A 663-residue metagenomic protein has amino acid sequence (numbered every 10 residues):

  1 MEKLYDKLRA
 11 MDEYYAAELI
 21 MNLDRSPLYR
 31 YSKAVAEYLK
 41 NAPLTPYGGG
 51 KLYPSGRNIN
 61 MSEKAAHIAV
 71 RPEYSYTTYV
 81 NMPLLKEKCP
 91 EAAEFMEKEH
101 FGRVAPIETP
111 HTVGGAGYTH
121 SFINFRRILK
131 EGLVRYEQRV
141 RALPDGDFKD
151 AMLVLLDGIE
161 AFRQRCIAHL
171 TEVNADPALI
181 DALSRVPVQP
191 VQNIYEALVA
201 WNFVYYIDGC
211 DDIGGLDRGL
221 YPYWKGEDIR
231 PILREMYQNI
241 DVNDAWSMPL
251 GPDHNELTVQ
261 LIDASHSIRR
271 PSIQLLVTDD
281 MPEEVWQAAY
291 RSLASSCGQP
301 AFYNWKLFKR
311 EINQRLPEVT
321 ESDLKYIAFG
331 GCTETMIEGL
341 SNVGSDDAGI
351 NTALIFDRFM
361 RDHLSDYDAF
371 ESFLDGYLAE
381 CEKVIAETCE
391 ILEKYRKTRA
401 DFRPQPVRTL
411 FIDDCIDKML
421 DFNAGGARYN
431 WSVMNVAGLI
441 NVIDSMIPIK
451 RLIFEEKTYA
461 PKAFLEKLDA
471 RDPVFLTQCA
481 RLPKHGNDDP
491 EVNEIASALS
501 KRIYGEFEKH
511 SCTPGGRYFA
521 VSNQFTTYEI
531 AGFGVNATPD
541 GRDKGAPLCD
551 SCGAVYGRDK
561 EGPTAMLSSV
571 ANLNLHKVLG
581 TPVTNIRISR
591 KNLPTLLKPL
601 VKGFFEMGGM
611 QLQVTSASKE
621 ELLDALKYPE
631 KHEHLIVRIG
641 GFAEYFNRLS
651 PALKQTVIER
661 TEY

Functional and structural regions predicted by a protein language model:
M1-M152, E172, A178-R185, Q189-D469 (+1 more regions): Conserved catalytic cores of very large enzyme subunits
M152-L155, I159, R163-C166, L170: Low-complexity, highly charged intrinsically disordered N-terminal segments that act as targeting/localization
